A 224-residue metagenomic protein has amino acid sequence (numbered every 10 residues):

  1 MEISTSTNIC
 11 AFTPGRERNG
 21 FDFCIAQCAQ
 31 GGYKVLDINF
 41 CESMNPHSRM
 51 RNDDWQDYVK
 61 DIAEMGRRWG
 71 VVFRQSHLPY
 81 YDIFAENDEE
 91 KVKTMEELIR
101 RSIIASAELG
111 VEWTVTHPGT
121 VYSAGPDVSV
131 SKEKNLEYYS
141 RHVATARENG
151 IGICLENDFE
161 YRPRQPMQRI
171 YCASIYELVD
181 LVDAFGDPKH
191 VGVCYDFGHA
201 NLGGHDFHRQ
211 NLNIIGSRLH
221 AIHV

Functional and structural regions predicted by a protein language model:
M1-E112, S129-V130, D183, D187-V191 (+1 more regions): N-terminal pre-domain/capping segments
T7, V35-L36, V130, S140-V224: Acidic/histidine-rich catalytic cores of soluble enzymes
I9-A11, F40-M44, P79-D82, P118-Y122 (+2 more regions): Active-site-proximal loop/turn and secondary-structure-junction residues that shape catalytic pockets, frequently
F12-G15, P46-R49, G125, R164-M167 (+1 more regions): A generic structural signal for short coil/turn motifs at secondary-structure boundaries
Y58, L98, N135-Y138, S174: Hydrophobic alpha-helical membrane-association signature
S102-A105, L109, H117, Y138 (+1 more regions): Mid-sequence acidic-hydrophobic segments that form the walls of catalytic/ligand-binding cavities or oligomerization
S106-V128, N149-R164: Active-site groove signature of glycoside hydrolases
